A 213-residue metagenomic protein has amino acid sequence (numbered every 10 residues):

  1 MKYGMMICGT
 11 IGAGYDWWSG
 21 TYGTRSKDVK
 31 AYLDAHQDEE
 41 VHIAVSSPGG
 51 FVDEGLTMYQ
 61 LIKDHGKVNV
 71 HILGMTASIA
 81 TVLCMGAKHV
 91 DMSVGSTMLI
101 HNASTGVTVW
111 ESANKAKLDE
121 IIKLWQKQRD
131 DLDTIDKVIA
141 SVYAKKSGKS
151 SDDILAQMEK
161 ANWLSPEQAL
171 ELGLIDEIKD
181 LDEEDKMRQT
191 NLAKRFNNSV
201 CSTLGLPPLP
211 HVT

Functional and structural regions predicted by a protein language model:
M1-V82, G86-T213: N-terminal organellar transit peptides
